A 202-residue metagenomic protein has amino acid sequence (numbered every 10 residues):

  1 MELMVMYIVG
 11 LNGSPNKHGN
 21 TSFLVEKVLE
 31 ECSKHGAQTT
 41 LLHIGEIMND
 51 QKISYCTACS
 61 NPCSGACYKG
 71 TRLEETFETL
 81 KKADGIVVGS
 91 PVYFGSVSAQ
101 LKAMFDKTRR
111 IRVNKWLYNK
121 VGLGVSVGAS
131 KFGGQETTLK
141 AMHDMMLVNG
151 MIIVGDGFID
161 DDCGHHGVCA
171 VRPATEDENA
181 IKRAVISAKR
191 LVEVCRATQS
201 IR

Functional and structural regions predicted by a protein language model:
M1-I111, I159-R202: N-terminal beta1-alpha1-beta2 submodule of the flavodoxin-like/Rossmannoid cofactor-binding fold
A99, V113-D162: Short, glycine-/small-residue-rich phosphate/pyrophosphate-handling segment
